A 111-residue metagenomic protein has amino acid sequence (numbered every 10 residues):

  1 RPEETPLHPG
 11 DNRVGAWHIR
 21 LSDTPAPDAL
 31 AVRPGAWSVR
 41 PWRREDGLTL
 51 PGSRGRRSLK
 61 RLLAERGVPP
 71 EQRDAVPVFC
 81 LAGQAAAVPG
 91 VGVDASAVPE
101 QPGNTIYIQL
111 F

Functional and structural regions predicted by a protein language model:
R1-F111: AMP-forming adenylation/ATP pyrophosphatase catalytic core
